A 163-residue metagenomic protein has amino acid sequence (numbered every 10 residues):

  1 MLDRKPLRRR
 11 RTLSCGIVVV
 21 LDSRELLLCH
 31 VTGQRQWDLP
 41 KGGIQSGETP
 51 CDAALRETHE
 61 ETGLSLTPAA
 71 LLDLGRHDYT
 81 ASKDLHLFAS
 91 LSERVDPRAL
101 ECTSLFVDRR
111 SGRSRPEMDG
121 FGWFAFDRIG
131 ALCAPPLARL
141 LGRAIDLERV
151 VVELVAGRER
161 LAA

Functional and structural regions predicted by a protein language model:
M1-L26, S46: Conserved N-terminal beta-strand and adjoining loop/helix that marks the start of the Nudix/MutT-like hydrolase domain
M1-R8, L74, V107-G112: Short, P/G- and charge-enriched loop/turn segments at secondary-structure junctions
L7-R9, L13, V31, A54 (+1 more regions): Catalytic phosphate/metal-binding cores of nucleic-acid and nucleotide-processing enzymes, i.e., regions that mediate
T12-G16, K83-L87, M118: Short hydrophobic/aromatic beta-strand or adjacent loop that forms the aromatic wall/cage of a ligand/substrate-binding
V19-V20, L28, S90, W123: Conserved hydrophobic "DFG−1" position in protein kinase catalytic cores
L21-S65, A163: Conserved Nudix-box catalytic region and its N-terminal flanking loop in Nudix hydrolases and closely related
S65-G75: A short coil-to-beta-strand element that immediately follows conserved catalytic motifs
H77-G112, G122-D127, L140-V151: Active-site-adjacent beta-strand/loop module that shapes the phosphate/pyrophosphate-binding cleft
